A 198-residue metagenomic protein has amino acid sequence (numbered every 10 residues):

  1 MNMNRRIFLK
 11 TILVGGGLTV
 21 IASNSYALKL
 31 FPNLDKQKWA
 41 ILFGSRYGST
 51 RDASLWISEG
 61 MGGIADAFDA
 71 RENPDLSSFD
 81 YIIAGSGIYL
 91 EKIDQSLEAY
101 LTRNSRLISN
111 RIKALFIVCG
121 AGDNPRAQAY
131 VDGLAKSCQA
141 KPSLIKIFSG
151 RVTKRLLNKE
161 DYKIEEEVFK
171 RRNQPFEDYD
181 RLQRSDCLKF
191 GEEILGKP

Functional and structural regions predicted by a protein language model:
M1-G16: N-terminal secretory signal peptides and thylakoid transit peptides that target proteins across membranes
L13, R46-Y47, G120, V152: Short, glycine/serine-rich, charged loops/turns that create anion-binding and catalytic segments at active sites
L18-A22: Hydrophobic h-region of N-terminal signal peptides that target proteins for export in Gram-negative bacteria
S23-G60, I64-A70: C-terminal segment of N-terminal export signals and the immediately downstream linker at the start of the mature
A27-Q37, G60-I64, Y81, L90-P198: FMN-binding flavodoxin-like domain, especially the glycine-rich phosphate-binding loop
A84: Redox-cofactor binding/interface segments in oxidoreductases and associated redox assembly factors
